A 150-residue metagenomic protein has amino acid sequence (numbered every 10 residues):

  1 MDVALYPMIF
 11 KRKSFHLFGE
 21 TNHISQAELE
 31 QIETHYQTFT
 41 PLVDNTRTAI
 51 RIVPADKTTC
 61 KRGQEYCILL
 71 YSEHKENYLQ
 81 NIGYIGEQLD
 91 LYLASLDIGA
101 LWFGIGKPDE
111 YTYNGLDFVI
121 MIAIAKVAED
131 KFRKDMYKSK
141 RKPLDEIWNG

Functional and structural regions predicted by a protein language model:
M1-G150: Acidic, surface-exposed loops and disordered segments
